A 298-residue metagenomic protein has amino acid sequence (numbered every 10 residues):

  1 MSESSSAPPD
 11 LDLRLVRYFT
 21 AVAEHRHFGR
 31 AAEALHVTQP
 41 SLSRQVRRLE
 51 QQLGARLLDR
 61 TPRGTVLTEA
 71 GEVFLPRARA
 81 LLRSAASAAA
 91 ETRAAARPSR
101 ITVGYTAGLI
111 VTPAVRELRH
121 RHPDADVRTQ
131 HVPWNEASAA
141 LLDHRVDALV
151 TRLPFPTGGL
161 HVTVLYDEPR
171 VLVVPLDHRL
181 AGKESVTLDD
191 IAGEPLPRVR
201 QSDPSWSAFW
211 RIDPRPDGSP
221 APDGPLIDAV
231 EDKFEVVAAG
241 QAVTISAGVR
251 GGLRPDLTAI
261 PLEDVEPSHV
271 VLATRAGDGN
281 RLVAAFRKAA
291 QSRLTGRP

Functional and structural regions predicted by a protein language model:
M1-Q45: N-terminal short secondary-structure element
P9-D10, P113-E117, R121, P133-V174 (+2 more regions): Short beta-strand-centered segments that line the small-molecule binding cleft or hinge of alpha/beta clamshell
Q39-R44, A80-A139, R281: N-terminal winged-helix
R47-L67, E72: A short LG(V/I)-centered, amphipathic sequence patch enriched for acidic residue(s) preceding the LG motif
V111-A114, E184-L188, A192-G218, N280-V283: Secondary-structure junction motif
P133-V146, T151-R152, V199-I260: Hydrophobic hinge/microswitch elements
T157-T163, E168, E231-R281: Beta-alpha-beta core module
V162-R170, V174-L196, A284: Flexible hinge/capping segments at coil-to-helix
